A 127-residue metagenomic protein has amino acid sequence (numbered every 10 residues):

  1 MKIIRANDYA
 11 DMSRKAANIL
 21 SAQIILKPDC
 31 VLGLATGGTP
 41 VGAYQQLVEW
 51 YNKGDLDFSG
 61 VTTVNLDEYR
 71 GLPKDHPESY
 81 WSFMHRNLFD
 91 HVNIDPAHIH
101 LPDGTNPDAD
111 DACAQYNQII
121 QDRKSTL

Functional and structural regions predicted by a protein language model:
M1-L32: N-terminal glycine-/serine-/threonine-rich phosphate-binding loop
A10, R14, V41, E78 (+1 more regions): Electropositive phosphate-/nucleotide-binding environments in soluble metabolic enzymes
A16, A43-L47, K74-H76: Short, glycine/acidic-enriched capping/hinge loops at junctions between secondary-structure elements
A17-I25, V48, N52, H85-F89 (+1 more regions): Generic structural signal for well-ordered alpha-helical scaffold segments
L26-N52: Glycine-rich N-terminal segment of FAD-binding domains in flavoprotein oxidoreductases, spanning the beta-loop-helix
L56-K124: Ligand-binding beta-strand-loop-alpha-helix segment within the catalytic cores of soluble metabolic enzymes
L127: Glycine-rich phosphate-binding loop
